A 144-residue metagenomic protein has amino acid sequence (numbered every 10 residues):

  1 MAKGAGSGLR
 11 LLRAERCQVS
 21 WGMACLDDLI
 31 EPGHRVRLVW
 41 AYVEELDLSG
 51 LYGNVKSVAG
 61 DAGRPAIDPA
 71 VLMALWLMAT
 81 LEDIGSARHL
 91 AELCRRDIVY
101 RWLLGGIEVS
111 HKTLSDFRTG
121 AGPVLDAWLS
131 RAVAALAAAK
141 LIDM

Functional and structural regions predicted by a protein language model:
M1-E45: Charged, often Cys/His-bearing segments associated with DNA-binding zinc-finger transcription factors
R16-G22, G50-G53, V109-H111: Short acidic (Asp/Glu) and glycine-rich catalytic loops that position anionic groups and cofactors
C25, V71-L77, T113, R131: A general alpha-helix detector
I30-L77, E82: Basic, short loop/linker segments at the boundary and entry of helix-turn-helix/winged-helix-like folds
H34, V39, M73-L75, L90 (+2 more regions): Short, conserved catalytic/metal-binding motifs centered on acidic residues
H89-W102, A134: DNA-recognition alpha helix
R101-M144: Active-site- or DNA-interface-adjacent structural scaffold in DNA-acting proteins
